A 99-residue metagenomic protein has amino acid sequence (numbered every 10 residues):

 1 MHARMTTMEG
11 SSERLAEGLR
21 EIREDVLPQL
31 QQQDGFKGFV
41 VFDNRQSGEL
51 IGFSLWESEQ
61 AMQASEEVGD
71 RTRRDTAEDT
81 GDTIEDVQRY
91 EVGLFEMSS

Functional and structural regions predicted by a protein language model:
M1-L50, E57-R71, A77-S99: Short S/T/G/P-rich N-terminal loop/turn motif that feeds into the first structured element of a domain
